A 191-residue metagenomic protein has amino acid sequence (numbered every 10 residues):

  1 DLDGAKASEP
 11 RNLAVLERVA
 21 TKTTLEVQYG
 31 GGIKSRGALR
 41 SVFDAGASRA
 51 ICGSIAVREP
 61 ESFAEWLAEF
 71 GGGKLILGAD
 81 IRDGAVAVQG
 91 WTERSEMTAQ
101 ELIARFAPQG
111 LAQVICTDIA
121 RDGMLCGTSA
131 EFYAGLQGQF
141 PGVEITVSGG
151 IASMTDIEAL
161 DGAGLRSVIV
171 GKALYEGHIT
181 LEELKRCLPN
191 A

Functional and structural regions predicted by a protein language model:
D1, Q28, I51-C52, I76 (+2 more regions): Conserved beta-strand positions in the central sheet of alpha/beta enzyme cores
D1-N12, S54, C116-C126: Glycine-rich, proline-tolerant flexible connector loops at the mouths of alpha/beta enzymes
L2-D3, G32-R36, I55, D80-G84 (+4 more regions): Active-site beta-loop-alpha junctions enriched in small/polar residues
S8-E17, T92-E101, C126-G135: Charged helix-capping and loop-helix junction motifs
V15, A20-R49, E131-S167: Catalytic cores of alpha/beta
L25, F70-G73, G138-E144, R186-N190: Short acidic, glycine/proline-enriched helix-loop-strand junctions
F43, A47-D122: Conserved anion-binding
E61-F70, E158-A191: C-terminal helical cap(s) of enzyme catalytic domains, especially alpha/beta-barrels
